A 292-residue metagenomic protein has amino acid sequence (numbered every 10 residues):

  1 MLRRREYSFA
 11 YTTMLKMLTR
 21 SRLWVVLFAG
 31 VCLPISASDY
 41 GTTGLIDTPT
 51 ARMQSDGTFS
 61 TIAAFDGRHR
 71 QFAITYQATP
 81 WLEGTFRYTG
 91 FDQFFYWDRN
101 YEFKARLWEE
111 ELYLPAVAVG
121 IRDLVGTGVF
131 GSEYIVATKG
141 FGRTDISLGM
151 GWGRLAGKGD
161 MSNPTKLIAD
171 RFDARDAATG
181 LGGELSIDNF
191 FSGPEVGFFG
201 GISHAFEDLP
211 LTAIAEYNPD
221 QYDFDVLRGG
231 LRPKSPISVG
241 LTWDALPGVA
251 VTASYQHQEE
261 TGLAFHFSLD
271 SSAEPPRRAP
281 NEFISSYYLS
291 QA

Functional and structural regions predicted by a protein language model:
M1-T42, A273-A292: Cleavable N-terminal export/targeting peptides
S36-V129, G140-T144, G153-R154, S186 (+4 more regions): Transmembrane beta-barrel domains of Gram-negative outer membranes and organellar outer membranes
D39, T43, L167-I168, F172 (+4 more regions): Flexible, glycine-rich linker and terminal segments associated with outer-membrane beta-barrel/transport systems
P49, Y96-D98, F130-Y134, G159-T165 (+2 more regions): Outer-membrane beta-barrel translocator domains and adjoining extracellular loop/strand segments of Gram-negative
G67-R68, Y96-N100, F130, E195-G197 (+3 more regions): Membrane-spanning beta-strands of outer-membrane beta-barrel proteins
E83-F86, S147, A250-A253: Short hydrophobic alpha-helical runs that function as membrane-insertion/retention elements
S132-D223: Detector for outer-membrane/organellar transmembrane beta-barrel domains, recognizing the amphipathic beta-strand
G197, G201-A253, E259, Y287-Y288: A compositional/structural signature marking long, glycine- and acidic/polar-rich segments with frequent tryptophans
